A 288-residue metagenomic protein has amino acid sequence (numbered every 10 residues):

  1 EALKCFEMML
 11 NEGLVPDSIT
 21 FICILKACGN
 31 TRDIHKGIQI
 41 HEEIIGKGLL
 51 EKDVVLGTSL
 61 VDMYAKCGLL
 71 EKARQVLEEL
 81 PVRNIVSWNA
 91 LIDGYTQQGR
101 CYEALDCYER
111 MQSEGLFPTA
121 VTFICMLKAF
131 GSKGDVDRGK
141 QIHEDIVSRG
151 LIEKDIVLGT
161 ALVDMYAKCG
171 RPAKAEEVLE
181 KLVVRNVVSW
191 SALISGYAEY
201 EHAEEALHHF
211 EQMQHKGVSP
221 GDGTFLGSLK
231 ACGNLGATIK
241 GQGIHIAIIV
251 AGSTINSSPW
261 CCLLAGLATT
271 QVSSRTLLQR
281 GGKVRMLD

Functional and structural regions predicted by a protein language model:
E1, C5-F6, Y95, G99-E103 (+2 more regions): A detector of tandem-repeat and repeat-rich interaction/domain scaffolds
A2, D17-I22, G37, K52-D53 (+22 more regions): Pentatricopeptide repeat
C5, I40, V76, C107 (+5 more regions): Alpha-helical solenoid repeat scaffolds, predominantly canonical TPR units
C28, Y64, Y95, F130 (+4 more regions): Residue at a conserved register position within TPR or TPR-like alpha-solenoid repeats
